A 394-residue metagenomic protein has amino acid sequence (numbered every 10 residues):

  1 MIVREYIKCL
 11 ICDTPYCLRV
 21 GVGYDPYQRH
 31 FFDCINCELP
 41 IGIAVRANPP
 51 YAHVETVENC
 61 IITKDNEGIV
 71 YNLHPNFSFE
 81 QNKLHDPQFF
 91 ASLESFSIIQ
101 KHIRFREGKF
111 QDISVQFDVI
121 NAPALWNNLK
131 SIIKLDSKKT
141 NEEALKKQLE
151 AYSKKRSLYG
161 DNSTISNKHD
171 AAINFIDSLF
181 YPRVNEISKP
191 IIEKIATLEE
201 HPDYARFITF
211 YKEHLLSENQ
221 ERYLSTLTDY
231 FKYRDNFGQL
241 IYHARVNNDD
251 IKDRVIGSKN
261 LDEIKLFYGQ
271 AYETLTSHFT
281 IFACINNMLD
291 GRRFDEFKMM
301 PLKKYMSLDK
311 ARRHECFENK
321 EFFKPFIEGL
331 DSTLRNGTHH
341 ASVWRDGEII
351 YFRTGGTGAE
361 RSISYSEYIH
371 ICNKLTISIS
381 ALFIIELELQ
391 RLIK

Functional and structural regions predicted by a protein language model:
M1-S258: Extended intrinsically disordered or low-complexity regions, especially N/C-terminal cytosolic tails and loops, rather
E5, Q28-F32, N336, E348-G356: Generic recognition of long tandem-repeat/solenoid scaffolds
Y6, I264-E328: Flexible secondary-structure boundary motifs
I11, N36, P40-P50, I350-K394: Amphipathic, Lys/Arg-enriched alpha-helical patches that create a basic surface for binding polyanionic ligands
I251-K259, D309-K320, G355-E360: Short, charged/polar, low-complexity loop and linker segments that flank or interrupt alpha-helical bundles
I256-Q270, E367: Non-transmembrane, amphipathic alpha-helical segments
I281-C284, M288-G291, H340, W344 (+3 more regions): Intrinsically disordered or highly flexible coil/loop and linker segments, enriched in small and charged/polar residues
F323-F352: Histidine-centered, metal-coordinating catalytic motifs and their short helical/loop contexts
